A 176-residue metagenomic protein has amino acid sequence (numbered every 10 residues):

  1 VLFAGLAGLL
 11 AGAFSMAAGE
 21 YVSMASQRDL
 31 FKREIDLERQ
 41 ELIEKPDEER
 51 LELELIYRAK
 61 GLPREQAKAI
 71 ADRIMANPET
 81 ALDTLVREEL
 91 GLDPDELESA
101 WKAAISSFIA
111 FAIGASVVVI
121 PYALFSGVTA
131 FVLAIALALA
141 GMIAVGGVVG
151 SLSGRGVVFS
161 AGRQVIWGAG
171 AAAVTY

Functional and structural regions predicted by a protein language model:
V1-S23: Internal alpha-helical transmembrane segments
L2-L6, W101-F108, V132-A136, A161-I166: Hydrophobic alpha-helical transmembrane segments
L9-A17, A112, V165, A169-V174: Hydrophobic transmembrane alpha-helical segments of multi-pass transport and channel proteins
A18, A67-I70, F111, G156: Residue-level signature of catalytic and energy-coupling elements of molecular machines, predominantly ATP/GTP-dependent
M24-F108: Cytosol/matrix-facing amphipathic helices and coiled-coil assembly/linker segments of eukaryotic membrane proteins
S107-V118: Core segments of transmembrane alpha-helices that mediate helix-helix packing or line hydrophobic substrate/ligand
V117-Y176: Alpha-helical transmembrane anchor segments
